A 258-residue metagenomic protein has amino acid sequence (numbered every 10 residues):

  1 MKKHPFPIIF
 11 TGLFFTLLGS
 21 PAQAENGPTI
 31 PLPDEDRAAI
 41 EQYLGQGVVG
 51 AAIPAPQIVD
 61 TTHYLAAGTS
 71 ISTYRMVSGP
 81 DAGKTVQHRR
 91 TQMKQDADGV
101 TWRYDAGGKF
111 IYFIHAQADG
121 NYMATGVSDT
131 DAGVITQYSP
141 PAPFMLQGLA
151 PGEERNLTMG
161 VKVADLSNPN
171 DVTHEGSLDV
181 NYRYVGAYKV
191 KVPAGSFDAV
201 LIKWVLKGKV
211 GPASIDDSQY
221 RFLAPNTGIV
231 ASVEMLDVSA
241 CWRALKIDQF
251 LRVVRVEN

Functional and structural regions predicted by a protein language model:
M1-F10: Bacterial N-terminal signal peptides that target proteins for export
K2, G160-K162: Short amphipathic alpha-helical segments with coiled-coil-like heptad repeat character
I9-L18: Bacterial N-terminal signal peptides
S20-A24: Sec/Tat signal peptide C-region and signal peptidase I cleavage site
E25-D119, G126-S128, A164-N258: Acidic, serine/threonine-rich low-complexity disordered tracts
R103-G160: An acidic-aromatic
